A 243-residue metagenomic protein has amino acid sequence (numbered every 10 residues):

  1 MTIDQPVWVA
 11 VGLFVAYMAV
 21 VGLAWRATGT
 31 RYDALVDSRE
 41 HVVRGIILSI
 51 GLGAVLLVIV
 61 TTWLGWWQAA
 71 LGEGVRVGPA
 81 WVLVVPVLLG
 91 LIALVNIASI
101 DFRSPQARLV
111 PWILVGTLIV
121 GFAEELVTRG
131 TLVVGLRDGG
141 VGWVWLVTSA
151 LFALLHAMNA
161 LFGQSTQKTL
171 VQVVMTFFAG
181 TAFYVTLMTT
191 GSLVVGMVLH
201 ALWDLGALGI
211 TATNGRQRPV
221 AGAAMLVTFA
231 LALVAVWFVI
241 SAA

Functional and structural regions predicted by a protein language model:
M1-G72, A93, L208-A243: N-terminal, membrane-interfacial amphipathic/helix-forming hydrophobic leader that caps and precedes the first
M1-W8, G12, R39-L48, V77-V87 (+6 more regions): Structural motif marking the loop-to-transmembrane transition
D4-V9, V21-T28, Y32, L48 (+10 more regions): Residue-level signal for well-ordered alpha-helical segments
L13, M18, G22, G45-L52 (+8 more regions): Broad hydrophobic/π-residue packing in well-ordered secondary structure
Y32-R44, L57-L126, G130-G139, F162 (+1 more regions): Juxtamembrane helix-loop-helix connectors linking adjacent transmembrane helices in multi-pass membrane enzymes
V110-A243: Transmembrane helix-loop-helix hairpins at the membrane interface of multi-pass integral membrane proteins
